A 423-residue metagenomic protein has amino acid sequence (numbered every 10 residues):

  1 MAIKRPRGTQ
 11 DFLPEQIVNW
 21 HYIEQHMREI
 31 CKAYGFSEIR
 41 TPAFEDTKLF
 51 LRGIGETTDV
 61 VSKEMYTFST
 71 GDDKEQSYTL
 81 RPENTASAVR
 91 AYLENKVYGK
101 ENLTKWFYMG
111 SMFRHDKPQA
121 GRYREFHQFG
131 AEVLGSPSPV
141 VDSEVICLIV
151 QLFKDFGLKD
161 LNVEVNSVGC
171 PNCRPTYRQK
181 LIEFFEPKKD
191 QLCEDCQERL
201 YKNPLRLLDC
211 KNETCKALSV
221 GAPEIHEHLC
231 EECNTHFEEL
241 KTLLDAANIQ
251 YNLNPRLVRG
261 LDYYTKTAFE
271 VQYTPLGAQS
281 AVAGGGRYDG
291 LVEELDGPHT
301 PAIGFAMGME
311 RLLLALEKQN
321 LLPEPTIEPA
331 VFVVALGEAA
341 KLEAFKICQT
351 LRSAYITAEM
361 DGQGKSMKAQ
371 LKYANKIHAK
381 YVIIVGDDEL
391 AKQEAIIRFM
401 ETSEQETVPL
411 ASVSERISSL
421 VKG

Functional and structural regions predicted by a protein language model:
M1-A369, Y373-G423: TRNA-recognition modules of translation machinery and tRNA-sensing kinases, especially anticodon-binding
